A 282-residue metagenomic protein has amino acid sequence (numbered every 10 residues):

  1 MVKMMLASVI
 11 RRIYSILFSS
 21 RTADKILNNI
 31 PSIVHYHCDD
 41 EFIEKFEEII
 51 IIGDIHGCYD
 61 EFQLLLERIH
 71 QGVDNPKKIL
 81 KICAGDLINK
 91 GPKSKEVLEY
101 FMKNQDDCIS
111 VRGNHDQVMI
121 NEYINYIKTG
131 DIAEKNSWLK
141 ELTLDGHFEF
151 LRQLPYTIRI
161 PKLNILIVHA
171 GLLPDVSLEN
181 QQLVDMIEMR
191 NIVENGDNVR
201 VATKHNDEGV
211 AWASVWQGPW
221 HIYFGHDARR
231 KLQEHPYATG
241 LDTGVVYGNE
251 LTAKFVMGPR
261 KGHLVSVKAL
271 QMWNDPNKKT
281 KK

Functional and structural regions predicted by a protein language model:
V2, L6-I30, E44, M186-K282: Acidic, His/Gly-rich catalytic cores of divalent-metal-dependent hydrolytic chemistry
V2-L98: N-terminal active-site segment of His-dependent metallophosphoesterases
I43-I50, R159-L166, H235: Beta-strand-turn-beta hairpins that frame and shape the catalytic cleft of phosphate-ester-processing enzymes
E48, K78-L80, D107, Y237 (+1 more regions): Residues at the starts of beta-strands that form the adenosine-phosphate
I52-G53, K81-G85, S110-N114, V168 (+3 more regions): Active-site neighborhood of phospho(di)ester-bond hydrolases with catalytic His/Asp-centered motifs
H56-D60, N89-P92, H115-I120, P174-D175 (+2 more regions): Active-site environment of divalent metal-dependent phosphoester hydrolases
Q63-L64, K95-E96, Y123-I124, E179-N180 (+2 more regions): Short amphipathic alpha-helical segments
P76-K78, K90-R200: Active-site neighborhood of divalent metal-dependent phosphoester bond hydrolases
